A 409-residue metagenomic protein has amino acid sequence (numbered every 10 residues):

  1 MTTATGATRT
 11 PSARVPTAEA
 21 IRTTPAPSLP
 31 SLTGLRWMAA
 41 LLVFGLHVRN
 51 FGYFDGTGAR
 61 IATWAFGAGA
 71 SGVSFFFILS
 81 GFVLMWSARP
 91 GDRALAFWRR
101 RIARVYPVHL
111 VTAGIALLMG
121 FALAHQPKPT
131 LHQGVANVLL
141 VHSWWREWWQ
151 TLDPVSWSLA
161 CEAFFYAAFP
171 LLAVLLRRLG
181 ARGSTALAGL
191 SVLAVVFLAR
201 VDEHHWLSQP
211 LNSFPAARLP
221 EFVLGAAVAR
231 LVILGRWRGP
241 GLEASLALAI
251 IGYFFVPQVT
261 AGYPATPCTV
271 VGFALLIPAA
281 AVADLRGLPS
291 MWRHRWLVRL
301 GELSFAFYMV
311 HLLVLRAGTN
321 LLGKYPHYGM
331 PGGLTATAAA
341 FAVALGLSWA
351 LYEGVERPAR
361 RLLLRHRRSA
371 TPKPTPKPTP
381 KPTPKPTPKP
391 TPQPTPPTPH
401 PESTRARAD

Functional and structural regions predicted by a protein language model:
M1-T23, R365-D409: Short, intrinsically disordered terminal tails adjacent to the first/last structured region
S12, P16-S31, M38-G67, M85-L95 (+6 more regions): Alpha-helical transmembrane segments in multi-pass integral membrane proteins
L32, A96-F97, V105, S158 (+2 more regions): Alpha-helical transmembrane segments and their helix-entry boundary regions
L35-G45, G72, I78, V111-L118 (+10 more regions): Lipid-exposed faces of alpha-helical membrane segments in multi-pass integral membrane proteins
F51, T63-S71, R99, R104-A163 (+4 more regions): Membrane-interface helix-loop-helix regions
S74-F76, P220, S403: His/acidic/aromatic-lined binding-pocket segments of jelly-roll/cupin-type domains and related regulatory beta-sandwich
F77-V83: Central hydrophobic cores of alpha-helical transmembrane segments in multi-pass inner-membrane proteins across all
